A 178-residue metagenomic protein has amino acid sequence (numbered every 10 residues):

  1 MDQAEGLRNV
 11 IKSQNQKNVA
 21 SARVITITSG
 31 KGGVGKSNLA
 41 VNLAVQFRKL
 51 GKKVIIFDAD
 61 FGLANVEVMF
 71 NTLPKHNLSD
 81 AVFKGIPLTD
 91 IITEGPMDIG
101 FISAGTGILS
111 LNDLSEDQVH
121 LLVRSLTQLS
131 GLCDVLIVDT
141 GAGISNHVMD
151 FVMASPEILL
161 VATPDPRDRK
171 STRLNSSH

Functional and structural regions predicted by a protein language model:
M1-K31: Extreme N-terminal, non-catalytic leader segments that precede Walker-type/kinase nucleotide-binding cores
N9-I11, V82-G85, Q118-H120, V138-A142: Short gly/ser/thr-rich secondary-structure transition/capping motifs
V24-L88: Walker A/P-loop NTP-binding active-site region of P-loop NTPases, recognizing the glycine-rich GxxxxGKT/S
S29, D58, S103-T106, T140 (+1 more regions): Flexible glycine-/small-residue-rich
V45, T127, M149-D150: Alpha-helical segments flanking ligand/cofactor-binding loops in enzyme cores
A59-G131: P-loop/Walker-type NTP enzyme "switch/lid" segment
H120-L121, G131, V135, T140-R173: Conserved catalytic-core segment of NTP-binding enzymes
L174-H178: Positively charged, low-complexity/disordered segments
